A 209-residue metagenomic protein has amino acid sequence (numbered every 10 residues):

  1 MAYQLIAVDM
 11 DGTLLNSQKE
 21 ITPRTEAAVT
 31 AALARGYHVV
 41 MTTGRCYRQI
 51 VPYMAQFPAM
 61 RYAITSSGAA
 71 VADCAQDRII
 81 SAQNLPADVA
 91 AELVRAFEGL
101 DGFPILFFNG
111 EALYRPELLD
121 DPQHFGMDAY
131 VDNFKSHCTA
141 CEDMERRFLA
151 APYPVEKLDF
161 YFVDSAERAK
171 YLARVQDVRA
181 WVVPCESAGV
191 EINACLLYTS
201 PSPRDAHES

Functional and structural regions predicted by a protein language model:
Q4-S17: Asp-based phosphoryl-transfer active-site loop
S17, M41-T42, A194: Small/polar loops that bind or transfer phosphate-bearing groups
P23-D128: Active-site phosphate-binding/coordination module
A96, F108-S200: Conserved acidic, metal-coordinating active-site core of Asp-based, Mg2+-dependent phosphoryl-transfer enzymes
Y198-S209: Single conserved hydrophobic/aromatic residue that forms the stacking wall/gate of nucleotide- or nucleobase-binding
